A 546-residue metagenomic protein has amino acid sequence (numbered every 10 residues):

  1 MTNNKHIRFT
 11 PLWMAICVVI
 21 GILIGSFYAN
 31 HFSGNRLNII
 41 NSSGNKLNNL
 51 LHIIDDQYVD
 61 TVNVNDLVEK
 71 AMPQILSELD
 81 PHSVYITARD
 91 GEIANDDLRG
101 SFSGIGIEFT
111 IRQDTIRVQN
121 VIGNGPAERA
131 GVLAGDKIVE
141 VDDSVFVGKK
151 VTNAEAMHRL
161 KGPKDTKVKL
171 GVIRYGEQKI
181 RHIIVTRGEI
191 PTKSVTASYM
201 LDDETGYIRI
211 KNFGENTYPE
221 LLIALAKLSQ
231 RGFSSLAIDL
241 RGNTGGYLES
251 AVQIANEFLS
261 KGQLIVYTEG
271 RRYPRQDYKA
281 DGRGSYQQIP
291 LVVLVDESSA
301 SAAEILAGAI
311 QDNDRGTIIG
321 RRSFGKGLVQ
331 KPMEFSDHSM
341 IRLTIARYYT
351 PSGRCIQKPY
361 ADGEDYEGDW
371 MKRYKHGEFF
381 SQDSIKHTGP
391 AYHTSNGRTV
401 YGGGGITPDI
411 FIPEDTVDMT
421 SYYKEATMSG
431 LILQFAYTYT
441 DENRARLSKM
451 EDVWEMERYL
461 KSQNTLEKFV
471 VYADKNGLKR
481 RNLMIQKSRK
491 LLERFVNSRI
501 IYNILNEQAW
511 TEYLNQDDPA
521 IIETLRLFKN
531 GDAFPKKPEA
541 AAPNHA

Functional and structural regions predicted by a protein language model:
M1-F9: Short, Lys/Arg-rich N-terminal segment immediately upstream of the first membrane anchor
T2-N3, F27, H31-S43, L47 (+8 more regions): Cleft-lining beta-strand/loop regions that shape enzyme active-site pockets
L12-Y28: Hydrophobic membrane-insertion alpha-helices, especially the h-region of bacterial N-terminal signal peptides
Y58-Q119, D165-A197, N515-L525, D532-A542: Extended, small/polar residue-biased N-terminal targeting/export presequences and adjacent propeptide/linker tracts
G135-K137: Structural motif
V139-E140, V266, T317, R342 (+2 more regions): Hydrophobic beta-strand signal
A302, D314, R321, G325-P390: Polar, glycine-rich mid-to-C-terminal structural blocks that act as macromolecule-binding/assembly scaffolds
C355-I356, Y360-A546: Conserved functional hotspot residues or short segments at active or partner-binding sites across diverse domains
